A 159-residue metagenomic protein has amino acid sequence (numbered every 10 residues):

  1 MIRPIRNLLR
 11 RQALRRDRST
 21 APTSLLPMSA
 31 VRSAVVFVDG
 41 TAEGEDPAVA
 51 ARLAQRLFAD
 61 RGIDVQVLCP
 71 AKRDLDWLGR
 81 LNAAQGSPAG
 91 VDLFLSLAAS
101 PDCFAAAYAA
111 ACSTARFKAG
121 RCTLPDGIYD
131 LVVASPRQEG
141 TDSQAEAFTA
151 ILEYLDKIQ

Functional and structural regions predicted by a protein language model:
M1-A34: Short N-terminal or domain-adjacent regulatory/targeting segments
L25-L26, V35-I63: Histidine-anchored nucleotide/phosphate-binding helix
R32-S33, D64, F117: Residues at the starts of beta-strands that form the adenosine-phosphate
V36-D39, L68, S96-L97: Conserved beta-strand segments of the P-loop GTPase G domain that flank and frequently precede/overlap
V49, P101, S143: Soluble or luminal CAZymes and related metallo-dependent hydrolases
D64-R73: A short beta-strand-loop structural module common to alpha/beta enzyme folds
K72-E139: Active-site and donor-binding regions of nucleotide-sugar-utilizing enzymes
D126-Q159: Active-site-proximal region of nucleotide-activated glycan assembly enzymes, centered on histidine/acidic-rich loops
